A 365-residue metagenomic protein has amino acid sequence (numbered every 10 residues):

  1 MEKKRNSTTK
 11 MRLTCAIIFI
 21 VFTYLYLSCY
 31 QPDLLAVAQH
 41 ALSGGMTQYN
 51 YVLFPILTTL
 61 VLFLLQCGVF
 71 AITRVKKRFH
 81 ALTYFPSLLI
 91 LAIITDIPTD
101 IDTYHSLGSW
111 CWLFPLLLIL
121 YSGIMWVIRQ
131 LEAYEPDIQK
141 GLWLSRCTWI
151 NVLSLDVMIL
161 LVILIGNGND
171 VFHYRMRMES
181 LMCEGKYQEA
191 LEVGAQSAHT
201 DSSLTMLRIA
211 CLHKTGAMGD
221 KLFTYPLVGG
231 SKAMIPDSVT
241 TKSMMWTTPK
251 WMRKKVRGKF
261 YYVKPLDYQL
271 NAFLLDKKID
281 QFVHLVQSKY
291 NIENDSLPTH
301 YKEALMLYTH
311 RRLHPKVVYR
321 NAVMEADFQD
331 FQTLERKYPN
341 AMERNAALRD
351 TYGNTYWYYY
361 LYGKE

Functional and structural regions predicted by a protein language model:
M1-P86: Membrane-anchoring hydrophobic segments
N6, R74, Q130-I150: Membrane-interface anchoring determinants
F22-S28, P86-I97, D156-V162, Y338: Aromatic-anchored segments of alpha-helical transmembrane domains
A41-Y51, Y104-W112, L142-S145: Membrane-interface segments at the starts/ends of alpha-helical transmembrane spans
A81-Q139: Membrane-embedded alpha-helical segments of integral membrane proteins
W143-N169: Internal/C-terminal transmembrane anchor helices
G168-K289: Soluble catalytic regions of membrane-associated enzymes that act on cell-envelope and secretory-pathway components
W251-E365: Solvent-exposed soluble domains appended to multi-pass membrane proteins
